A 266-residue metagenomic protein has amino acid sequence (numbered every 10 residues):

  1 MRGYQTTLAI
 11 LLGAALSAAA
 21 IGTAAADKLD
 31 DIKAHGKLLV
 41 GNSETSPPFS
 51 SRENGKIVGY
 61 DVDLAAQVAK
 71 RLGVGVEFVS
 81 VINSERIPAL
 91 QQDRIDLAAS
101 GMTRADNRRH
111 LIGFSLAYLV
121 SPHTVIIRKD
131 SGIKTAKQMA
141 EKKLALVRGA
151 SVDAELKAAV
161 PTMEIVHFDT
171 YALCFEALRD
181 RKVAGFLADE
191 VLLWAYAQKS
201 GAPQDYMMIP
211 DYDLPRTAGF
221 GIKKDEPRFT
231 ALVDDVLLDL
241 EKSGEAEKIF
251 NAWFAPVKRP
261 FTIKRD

Functional and structural regions predicted by a protein language model:
A26-G101, H110: Extracytoplasmic small-molecule ligand-binding "clamshell" domains of the periplasmic binding protein/Venus flytrap
L29, I127-L144: Flexible hinge/capping segments at coil-to-helix
K37-N42, A136-A150, E164: Short loop->beta-strand "edge-of-pocket" segments that line small-molecule binding or catalytic clefts across diverse
V62, E77-P88, S151, V166-E176 (+2 more regions): Short helix-initiation/N-cap motifs at beta->coil->alpha
V62-R71, K137-Q138, K142-K143, A150 (+2 more regions): Extended ligand-binding regions for polar small-molecule ligands
P88, M102-H110, E155-A158, R179 (+1 more regions): A ligand-binding cleft/hinge motif common to bilobed small-molecule-binding domains
L119-I127, E190, W194-L237, P256-D266: Periplasmic-binding protein-like
S151-F168, Q204-M208, L237-D266: Ligand-binding clefts/hinges and TM-proximal coupling segments of bilobed small-molecule sensing domains
